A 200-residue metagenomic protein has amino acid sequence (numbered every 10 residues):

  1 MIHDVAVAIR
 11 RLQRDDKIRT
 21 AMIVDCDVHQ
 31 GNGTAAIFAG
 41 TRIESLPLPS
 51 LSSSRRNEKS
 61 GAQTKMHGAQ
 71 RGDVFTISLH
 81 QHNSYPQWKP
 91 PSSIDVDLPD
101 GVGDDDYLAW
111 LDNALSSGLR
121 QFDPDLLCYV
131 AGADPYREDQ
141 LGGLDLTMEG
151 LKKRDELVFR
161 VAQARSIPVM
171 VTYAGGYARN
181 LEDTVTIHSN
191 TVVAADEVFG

Functional and structural regions predicted by a protein language model:
M1-L51, R55-G200: A general "terminal functional-core" signal
